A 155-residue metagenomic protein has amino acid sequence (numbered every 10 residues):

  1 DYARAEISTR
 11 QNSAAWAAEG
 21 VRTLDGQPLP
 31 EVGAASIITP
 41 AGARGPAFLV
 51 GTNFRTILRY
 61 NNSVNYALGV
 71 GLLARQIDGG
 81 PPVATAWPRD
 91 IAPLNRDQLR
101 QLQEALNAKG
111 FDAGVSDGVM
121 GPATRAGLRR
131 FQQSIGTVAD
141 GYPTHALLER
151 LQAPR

Functional and structural regions predicted by a protein language model:
D1-E104, A108-F111: Extracytoplasmic and endomembrane cell-envelope/extracellular-matrix remodeling and assembly machinery
L94-L99, N107-L151: Short acidic, glycine/serine/threonine-rich helix-capping segments at coil-helix boundaries
